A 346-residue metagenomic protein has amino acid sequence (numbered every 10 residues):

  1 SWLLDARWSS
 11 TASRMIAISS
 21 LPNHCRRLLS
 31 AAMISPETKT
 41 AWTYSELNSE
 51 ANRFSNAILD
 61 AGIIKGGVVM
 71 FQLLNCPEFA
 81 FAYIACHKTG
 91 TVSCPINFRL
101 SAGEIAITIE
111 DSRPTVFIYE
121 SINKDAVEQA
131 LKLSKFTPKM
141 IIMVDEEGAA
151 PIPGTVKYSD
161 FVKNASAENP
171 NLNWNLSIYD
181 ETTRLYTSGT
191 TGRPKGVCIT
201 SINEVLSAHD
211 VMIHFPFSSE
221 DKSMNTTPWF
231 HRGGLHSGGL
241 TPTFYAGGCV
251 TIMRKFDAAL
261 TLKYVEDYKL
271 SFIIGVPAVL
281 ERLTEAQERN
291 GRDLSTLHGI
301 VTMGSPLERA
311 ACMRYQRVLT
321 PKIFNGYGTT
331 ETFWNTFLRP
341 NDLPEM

Functional and structural regions predicted by a protein language model:
T11, E128-A130, A149-E181: Flexible, low-complexity linker/hinge segments
S19-T43, A150-P153: AMP-dependent adenylate-forming
A32-C76, A80-I84, S101-A106, E110: Conserved AMP-binding/adenylate-forming core of the ANL superfamily
A41-S45, T182-L206: Conserved AMP-binding A3 loop
D60-A61, F81, K88-D160: Structural core segment of the AMP-binding/adenylate-forming
M143, K163-Y186, R193, P216-K222: Conserved pre-ATP/AMP-binding loop-to-beta segment of ANL
V205-K222, F230-F272, R282, A286-E288: Conserved AMP-binding/adenylation subdomain of ANL enzymes
L270-G275, E285-M346: Gly/Ser/Thr-rich phosphate-binding loop
